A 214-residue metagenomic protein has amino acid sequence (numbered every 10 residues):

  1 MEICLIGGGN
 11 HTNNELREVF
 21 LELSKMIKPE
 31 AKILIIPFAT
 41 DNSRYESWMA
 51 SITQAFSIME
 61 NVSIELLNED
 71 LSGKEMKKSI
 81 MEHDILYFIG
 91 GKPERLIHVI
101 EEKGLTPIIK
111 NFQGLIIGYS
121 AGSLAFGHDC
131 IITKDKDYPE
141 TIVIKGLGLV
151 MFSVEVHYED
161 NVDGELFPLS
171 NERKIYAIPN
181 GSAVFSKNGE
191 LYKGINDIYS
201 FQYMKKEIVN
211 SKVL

Functional and structural regions predicted by a protein language model:
M1-P29, A39-A50, Q54, I132 (+1 more regions): C-terminal and late-domain segments of enzyme folds
K28-I33, N61, H83, Q113: A general structural motif
I33, L86, S120, V154 (+1 more regions): A residue-level signal for conserved active-site and pocket-lining positions in enzyme catalytic cores
I35, I117-Y119, A177-I178: A structural signal for short, well-ordered beta-strand segments and their strand-loop junctions that often border
N42-M76: Class I S-adenosyl-L-methionine
E46, K77, V99, H128-D129 (+1 more regions): Short, well-ordered secondary-structure micro-motifs
E65-I116: Flexible gly/pro-rich beta->alpha loop and the following alpha-helix that scaffold active-site loops
R95-D160: Class I SAM-dependent methyltransferase SAM-binding "motif I" and its flanking Rossmann-like core
